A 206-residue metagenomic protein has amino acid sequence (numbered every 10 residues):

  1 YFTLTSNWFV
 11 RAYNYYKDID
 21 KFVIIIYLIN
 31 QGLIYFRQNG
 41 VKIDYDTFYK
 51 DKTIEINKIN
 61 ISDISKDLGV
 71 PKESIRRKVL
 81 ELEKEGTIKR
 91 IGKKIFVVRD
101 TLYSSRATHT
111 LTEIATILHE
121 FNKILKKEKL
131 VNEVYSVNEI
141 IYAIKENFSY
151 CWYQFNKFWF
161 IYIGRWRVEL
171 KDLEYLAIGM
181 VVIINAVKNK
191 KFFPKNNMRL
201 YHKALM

Functional and structural regions predicted by a protein language model:
Y1-K42, Y142-F193: Short recognition helix of helix-turn-helix/winged-helix DNA-binding domains
V10-N14, I54, I61, S65-K72 (+1 more regions): Short, charged/polar micro-motifs that form catalytic or ligand-binding hotspots
K42-D46, Y103, F192-A204: Amphipathic, Lys/Arg-enriched alpha-helical "gate/interface" segment within cytosolic domains that mediates
D44-T47, N60, G92-T116: Short, cationic-aromatic polyanion-contact patches
D46-K66, L82, R199-M206: A short alpha-helical element within helix-turn-helix/winged-helix DNA-binding domains across DNA-binding proteins
G69-K84: Short amphipathic alpha-helical interaction segments
E83-K94: A short, conserved structural fragment
Y103-I140, E146: Short, amphipathic alpha-helical interaction segments positioned at domain boundaries
